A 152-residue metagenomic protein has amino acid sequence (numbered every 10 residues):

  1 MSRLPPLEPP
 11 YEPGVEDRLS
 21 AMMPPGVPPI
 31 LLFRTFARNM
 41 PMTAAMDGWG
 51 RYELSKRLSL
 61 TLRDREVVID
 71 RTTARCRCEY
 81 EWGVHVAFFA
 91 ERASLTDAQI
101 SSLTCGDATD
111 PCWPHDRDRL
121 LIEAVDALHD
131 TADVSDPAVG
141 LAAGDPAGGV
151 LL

Functional and structural regions predicted by a protein language model:
M1-L62, P111, L120: Mobile cap/lid helix-loop segments that border enzyme active or cofactor-binding sites and regulate substrate access
M23, M42-G48, R77-G83, L128-P137: Short acidic alpha-helix initiation/capping motifs at coil-to-helix transition points, especially at protein N-termini
F36, M46-G50, V67-T73, L103-D107 (+2 more regions): Short alpha-helical scaffolding segments that buttress acidic/His motifs in well-ordered protein cores
A44-L58, S102-A108, S135-G144: Short amphipathic alpha-helical segments and their helix-coil junctions
L60, R65-Q99: Conserved alpha-helical segments that form or flank metal/cofactor-binding pockets of metalloenzymes
A90-H115: Histidine/lysine/aspartate-rich catalytic loop segments that bind and position anionic ligands
W113-L152: Acidic/histidine-rich alpha-helical segments that form the ligand environment of transition-metal centers
